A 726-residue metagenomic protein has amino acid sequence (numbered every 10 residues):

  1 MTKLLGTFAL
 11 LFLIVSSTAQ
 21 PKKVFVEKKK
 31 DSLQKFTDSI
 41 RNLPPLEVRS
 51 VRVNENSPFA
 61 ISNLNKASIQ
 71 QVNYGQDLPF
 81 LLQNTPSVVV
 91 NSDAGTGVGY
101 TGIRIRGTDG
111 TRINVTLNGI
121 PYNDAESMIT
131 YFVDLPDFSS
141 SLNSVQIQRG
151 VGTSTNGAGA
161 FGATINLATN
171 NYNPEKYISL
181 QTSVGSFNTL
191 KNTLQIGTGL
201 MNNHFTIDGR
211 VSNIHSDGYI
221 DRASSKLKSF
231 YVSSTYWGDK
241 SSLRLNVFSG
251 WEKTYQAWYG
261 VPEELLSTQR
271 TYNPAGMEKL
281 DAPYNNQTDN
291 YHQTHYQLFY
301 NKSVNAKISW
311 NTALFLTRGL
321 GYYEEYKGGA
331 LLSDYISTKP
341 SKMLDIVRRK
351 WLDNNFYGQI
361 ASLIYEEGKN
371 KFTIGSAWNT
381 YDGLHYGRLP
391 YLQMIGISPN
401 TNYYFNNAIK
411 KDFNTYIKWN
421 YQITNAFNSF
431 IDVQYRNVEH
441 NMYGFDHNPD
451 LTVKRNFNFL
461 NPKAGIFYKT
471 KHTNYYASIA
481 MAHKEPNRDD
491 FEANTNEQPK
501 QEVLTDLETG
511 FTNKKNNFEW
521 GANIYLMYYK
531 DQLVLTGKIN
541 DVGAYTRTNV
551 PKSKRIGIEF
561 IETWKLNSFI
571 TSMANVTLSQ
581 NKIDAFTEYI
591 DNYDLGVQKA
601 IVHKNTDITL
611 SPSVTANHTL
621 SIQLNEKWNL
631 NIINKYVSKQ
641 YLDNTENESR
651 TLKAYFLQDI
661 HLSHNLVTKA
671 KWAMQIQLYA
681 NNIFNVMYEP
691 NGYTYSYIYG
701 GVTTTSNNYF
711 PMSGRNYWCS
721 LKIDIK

Functional and structural regions predicted by a protein language model:
P21-Q71, G110, E519: Short, acidic, small-residue-rich periplasmic hinge/interaction motif at the N-terminus of Gram-negative outer-membrane
P79-P121, N143: Extracytoplasmic beta-strand/coil segments of soluble accessory domains associated with Gram-negative outer-membrane
P121-R149, A168, L265: Short acidic/polar hinge/loop motifs at secondary-structure boundaries that mediate gating or recognition
G152-S154, A163-G199, V211, H215-D221 (+2 more regions): Short strand-turn segments of transmembrane beta-barrel domains in outer membranes, especially the first one or two
V184-H215, I220-A257, T288-Y291, Y296-I308 (+1 more regions): Transmembrane beta-barrel wall of Gram-negative outer-membrane proteins
N290-F445, P462, F467-S478, F518-I524 (+3 more regions): Face-selective signature of the C-terminal outer-membrane beta-barrel domain
N425, I524-Y528, T548-N644: Gram-negative outer-membrane beta-barrel transporters
S572, Q580, Y636-Y641, H664-K726: C-terminal beta-signal and adjacent terminal beta-strands/loops of Gram-negative outer-membrane beta-barrel proteins
